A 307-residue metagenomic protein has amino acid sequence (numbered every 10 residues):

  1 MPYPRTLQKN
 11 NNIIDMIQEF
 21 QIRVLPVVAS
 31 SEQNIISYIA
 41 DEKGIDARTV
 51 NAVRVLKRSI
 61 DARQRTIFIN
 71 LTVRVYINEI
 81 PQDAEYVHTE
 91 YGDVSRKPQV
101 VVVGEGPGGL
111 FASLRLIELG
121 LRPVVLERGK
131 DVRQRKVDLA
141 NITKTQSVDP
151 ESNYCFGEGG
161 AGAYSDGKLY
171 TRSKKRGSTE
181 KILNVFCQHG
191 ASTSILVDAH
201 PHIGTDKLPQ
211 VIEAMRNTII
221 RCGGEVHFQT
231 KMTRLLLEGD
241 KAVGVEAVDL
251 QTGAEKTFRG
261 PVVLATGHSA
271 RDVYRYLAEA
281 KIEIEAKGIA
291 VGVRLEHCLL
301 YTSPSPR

Functional and structural regions predicted by a protein language model:
Q21, A140-E225, T230-K231, K287-R294: Conserved N-terminal/central alpha/beta ligand/cofactor-binding core
R96-E105: Beta1/beta-strand and adjacent pyrophosphate-binding region of the FAD-binding site in flavoprotein oxidoreductases
L121-L139: Glycine-rich FAD pyrophosphate-binding loop
F228-K241: A conserved short coil-to-beta-strand element within the FAD-binding core of flavoproteins
G253-P261: Core beta-strand elements of the Rossmann-like FAD/NAD(P) dinucleotide-binding domain in flavoenzyme oxidoreductases
G260-P261, A265-A270: Glycine-/small-residue-rich beta->alpha transition segments that form the dinucleotide
S269-E279: Flavin (primarily FAD) binding-site architecture
Y301-R307: Conserved small/polar residues in nucleotide/adenosyl-binding loops
